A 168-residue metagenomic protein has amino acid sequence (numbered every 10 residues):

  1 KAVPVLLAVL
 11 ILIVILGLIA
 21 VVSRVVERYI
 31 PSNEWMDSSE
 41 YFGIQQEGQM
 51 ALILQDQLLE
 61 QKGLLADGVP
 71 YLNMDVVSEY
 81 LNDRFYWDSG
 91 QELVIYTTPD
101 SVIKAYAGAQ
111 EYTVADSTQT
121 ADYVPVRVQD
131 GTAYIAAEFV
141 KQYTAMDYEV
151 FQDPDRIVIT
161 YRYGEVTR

Functional and structural regions predicted by a protein language model:
A2-R168: Primary recognition of N-terminal secretory signal peptides and signal-anchoring hydrophobic helices
